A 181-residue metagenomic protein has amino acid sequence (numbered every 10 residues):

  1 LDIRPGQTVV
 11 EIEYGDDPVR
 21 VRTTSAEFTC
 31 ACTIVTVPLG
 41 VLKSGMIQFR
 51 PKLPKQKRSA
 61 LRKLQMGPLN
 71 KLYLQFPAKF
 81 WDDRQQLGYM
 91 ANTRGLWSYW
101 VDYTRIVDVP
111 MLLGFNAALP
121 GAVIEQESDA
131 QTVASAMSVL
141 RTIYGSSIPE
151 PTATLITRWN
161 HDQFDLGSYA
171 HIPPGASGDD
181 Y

Functional and structural regions predicted by a protein language model:
L1, R22-A31, F49, K57: Core Rossmann-like FAD-binding/catalytic domain of the broad FAD-dependent monooxygenase superfamily
L1-R4, I143: A structural motif corresponding to the C-terminal end of an alpha-helix and its immediate exit/capping segment
I3-P5, V9, P151-T154: Generic structural signal for residues in well-ordered beta-strands
P5-R20: A conserved short coil-to-beta-strand element within the FAD-binding core of flavoproteins
V9, E27-L42: Short hydrophobic core segments
P18-R20, S25-T29, T36, P68-L69 (+1 more regions): Conserved flavin/dinucleotide-binding core of flavoenzymes
V35-K55, Y73: Flavin (primarily FAD) binding-site architecture
Q56-D83: Central beta-strand plus flanking loop segment that forms part of the substrate or channel wall within the catalytic
